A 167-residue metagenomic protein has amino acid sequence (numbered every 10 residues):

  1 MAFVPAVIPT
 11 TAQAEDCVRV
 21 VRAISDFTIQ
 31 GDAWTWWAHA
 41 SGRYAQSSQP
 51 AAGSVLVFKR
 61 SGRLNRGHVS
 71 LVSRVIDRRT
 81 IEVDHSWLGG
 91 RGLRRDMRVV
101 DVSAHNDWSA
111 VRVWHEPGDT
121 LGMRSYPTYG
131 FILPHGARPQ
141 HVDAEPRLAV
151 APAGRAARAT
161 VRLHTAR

Functional and structural regions predicted by a protein language model:
M1-A6: Bacterial N-terminal signal peptides
A12-L71, I76: Secreted/periplasmic proteins that engage bacterial cell-wall peptidoglycan
D77-R167: Aromatic- and glycine-rich peptidoglycan recognition patches
